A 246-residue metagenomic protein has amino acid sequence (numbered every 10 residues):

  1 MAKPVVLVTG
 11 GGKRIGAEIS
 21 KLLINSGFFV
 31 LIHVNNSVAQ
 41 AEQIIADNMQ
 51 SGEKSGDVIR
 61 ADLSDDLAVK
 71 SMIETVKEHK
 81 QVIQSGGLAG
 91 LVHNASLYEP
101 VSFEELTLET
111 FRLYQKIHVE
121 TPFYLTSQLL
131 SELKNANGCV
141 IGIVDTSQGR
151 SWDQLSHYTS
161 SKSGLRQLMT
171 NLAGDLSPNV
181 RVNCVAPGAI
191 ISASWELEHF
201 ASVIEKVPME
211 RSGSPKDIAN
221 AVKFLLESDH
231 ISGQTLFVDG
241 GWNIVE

Functional and structural regions predicted by a protein language model:
G12-K13: Conserved glycine-rich cofactor-binding loop
F28-E42: Conserved glycine-rich Rossmann-like NAD(P)H-binding loop of the short-chain dehydrogenase/reductase
K70, E74, G86-G90, S96-R112 (+2 more regions): Conserved mid-core segment of classical short-chain dehydrogenase/reductases
E78-V82, I117-N137, A173-G174, P178 (+1 more regions): Amphipathic alpha-helical dimer-interface segment in Rossmann-like NAD(P)H-dependent oxidoreductases
A89, L97, E104-Y124, I141 (+2 more regions): Catalytic Tyr-X3-Lys loop
E132, S214-V238, N243-I244: C-terminal substrate-recognition "lid" of short-chain dehydrogenase/reductases
N137-S177, A189: Catalytic loop of short-chain dehydrogenase/reductase
S177-R181, S232-Q234: Short, small/polar-rich loop/turn modules that mediate ligand/substrate recognition or access, typified
